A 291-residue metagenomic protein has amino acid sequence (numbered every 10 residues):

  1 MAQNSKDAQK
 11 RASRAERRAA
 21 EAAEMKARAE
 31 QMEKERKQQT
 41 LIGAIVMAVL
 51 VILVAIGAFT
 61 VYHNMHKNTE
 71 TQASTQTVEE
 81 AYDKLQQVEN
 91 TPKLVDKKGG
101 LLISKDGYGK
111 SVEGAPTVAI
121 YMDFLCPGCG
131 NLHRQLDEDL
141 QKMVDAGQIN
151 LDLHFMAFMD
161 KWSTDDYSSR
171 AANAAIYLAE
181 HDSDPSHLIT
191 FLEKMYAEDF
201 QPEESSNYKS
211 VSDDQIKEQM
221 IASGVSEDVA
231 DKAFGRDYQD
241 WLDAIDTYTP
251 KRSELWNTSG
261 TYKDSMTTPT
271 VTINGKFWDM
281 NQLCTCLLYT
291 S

Functional and structural regions predicted by a protein language model:
M1-T40: Terminal targeting segments of Actinobacterial cell-envelope proteins
V46-G57: Hydrophobic membrane-insertion alpha-helices, especially the h-region of bacterial N-terminal signal peptides
N64-T77: Ser/Thr/Pro/Gly-rich low-complexity linker/stalk segments immediately outside membranes or between
V112-L125: Short active-site neighborhood of thiol/selenol oxidoreductases, capturing the structured segment around
D123-G130, V271: The canonical Cys-X-X-Cys-His
G130-D213: Structural alpha/beta surface segment adjacent to cysteine/selenocysteine redox centers across thiol/disulfide enzymes
A175, A179-W278: Thiol/selenol-based redox catalytic cores and closely related redox-interacting motifs
Y289-T290: Conserved small/polar residues in nucleotide/adenosyl-binding loops
